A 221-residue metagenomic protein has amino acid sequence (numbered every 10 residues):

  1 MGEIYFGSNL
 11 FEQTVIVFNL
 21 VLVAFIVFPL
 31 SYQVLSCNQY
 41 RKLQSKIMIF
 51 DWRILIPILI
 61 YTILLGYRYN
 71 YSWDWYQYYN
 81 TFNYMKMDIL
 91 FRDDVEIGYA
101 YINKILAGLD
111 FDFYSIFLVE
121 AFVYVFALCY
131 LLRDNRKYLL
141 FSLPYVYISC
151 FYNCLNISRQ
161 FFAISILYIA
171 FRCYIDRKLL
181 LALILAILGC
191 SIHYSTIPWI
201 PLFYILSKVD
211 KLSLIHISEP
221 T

Functional and structural regions predicted by a protein language model:
G2-Y61: Start-transfer (signal-anchor) and selected internal transmembrane alpha helices of multi-pass inner/ER membrane
Y76-F111: Short hydrophobic/aromatic helix or loop-helix immediately within or flanking a transmembrane segment in polytopic
N103-L106, I116-A127: Transmembrane alpha-helices of multi-pass, membrane-embedded glycan-processing enzymes that use lipid-linked
C129-I148: Transmembrane-helix signature of polytopic, membrane-embedded enzymes that assemble or transfer cell-envelope glycans
C150, L181-I205: Membrane-interface alpha helices of multi-pass inner-membrane proteins
C154-F161: Short acidic/glycine- and proline-prone juxtamembrane loop motifs at membrane-interface regions of multi-pass membrane
L167-L180: Membrane-interface transmembrane helices that cradle and orient dolichyl/undecaprenyl
L212-T221: Residue-level detector of conserved catalytic or cofactor/ligand-binding positions in enzyme active sites
